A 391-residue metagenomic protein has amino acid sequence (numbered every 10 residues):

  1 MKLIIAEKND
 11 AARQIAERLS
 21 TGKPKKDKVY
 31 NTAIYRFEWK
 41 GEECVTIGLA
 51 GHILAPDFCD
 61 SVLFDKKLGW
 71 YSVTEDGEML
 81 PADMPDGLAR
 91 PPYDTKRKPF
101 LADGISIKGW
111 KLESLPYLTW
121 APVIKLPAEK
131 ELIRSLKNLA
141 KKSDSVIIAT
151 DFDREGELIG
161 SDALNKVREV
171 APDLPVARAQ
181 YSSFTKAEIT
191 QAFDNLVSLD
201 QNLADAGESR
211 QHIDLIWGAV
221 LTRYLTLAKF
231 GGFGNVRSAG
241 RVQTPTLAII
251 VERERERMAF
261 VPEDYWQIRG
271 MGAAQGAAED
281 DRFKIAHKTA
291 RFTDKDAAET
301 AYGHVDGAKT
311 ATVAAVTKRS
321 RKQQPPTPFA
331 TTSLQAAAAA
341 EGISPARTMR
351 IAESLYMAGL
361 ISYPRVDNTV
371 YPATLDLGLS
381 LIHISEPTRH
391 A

Functional and structural regions predicted by a protein language model:
M1-Q211, L215-W217: Intrinsically disordered, low-complexity regulatory segments
N31-L63, T244-T293, L379-S380: Structured, non-catalytic alpha/beta "coupling" segments that mediate domain-domain communication and provide generic
A128, K142, F184-G270, K318-K322: C-terminal or mid-to-C-terminal helical accessory/interaction module adjacent to the motor/catalytic core
V316, P325-A337, S362-Y363: Short acidic, hydrophobic short linear motifs in intrinsically disordered regions
I343-S354: Short amphipathic alpha-helical interaction segments
G359: Glycine-centered, phosphate/nucleic-acid-interacting loop/turn motifs that mediate DNA/RNA or nucleotide
R365-L381: Accessory beta->alpha helical hairpin/"wing" motif in late/C-terminal subdomains of nucleic-acid enzymes
I382-A391: Single conserved hydrophobic/aromatic residue that forms the stacking wall/gate of nucleotide- or nucleobase-binding
